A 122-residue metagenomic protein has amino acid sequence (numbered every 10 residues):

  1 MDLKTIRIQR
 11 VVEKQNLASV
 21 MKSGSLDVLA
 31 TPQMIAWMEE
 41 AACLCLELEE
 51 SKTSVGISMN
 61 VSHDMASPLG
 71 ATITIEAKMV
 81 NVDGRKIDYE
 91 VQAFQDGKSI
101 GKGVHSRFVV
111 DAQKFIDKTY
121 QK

Functional and structural regions predicted by a protein language model:
M1-L29: Catalytic strand-loop segment that frames the active site of acyl-thioester-processing enzymes
V11-E13, F94, S106-V110: Short beta-strand edge segments in extracellular beta-sheet folds
P32-I35: Conserved N-terminal beta-strand and adjoining loop/helix that marks the start of the Nudix/MutT-like hydrolase domain
A42-I73: Hydrophobic beta-strand-centered segment that forms part of the acyl-chain substrate-binding groove
V61-D96: Hydrophobic beta-sheet segments that form the core/acyl-binding groove of ACP/CoA-dependent acyl-chain-processing
S106-K122: C-terminal output/interaction extensions
